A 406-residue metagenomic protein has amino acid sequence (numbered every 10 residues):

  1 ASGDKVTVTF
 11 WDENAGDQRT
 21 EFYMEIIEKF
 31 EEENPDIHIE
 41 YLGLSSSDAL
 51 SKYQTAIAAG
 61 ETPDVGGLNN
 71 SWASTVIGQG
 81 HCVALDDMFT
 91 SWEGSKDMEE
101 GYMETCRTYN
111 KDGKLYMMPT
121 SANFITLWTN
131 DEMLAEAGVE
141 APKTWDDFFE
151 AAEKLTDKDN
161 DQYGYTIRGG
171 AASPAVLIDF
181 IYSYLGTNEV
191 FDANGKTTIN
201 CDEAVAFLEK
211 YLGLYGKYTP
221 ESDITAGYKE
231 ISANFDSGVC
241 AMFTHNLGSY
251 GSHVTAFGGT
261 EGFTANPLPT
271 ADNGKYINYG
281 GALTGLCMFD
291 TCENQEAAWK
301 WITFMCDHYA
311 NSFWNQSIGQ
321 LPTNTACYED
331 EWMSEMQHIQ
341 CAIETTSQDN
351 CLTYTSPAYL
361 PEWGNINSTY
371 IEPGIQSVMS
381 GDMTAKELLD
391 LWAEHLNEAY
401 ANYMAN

Functional and structural regions predicted by a protein language model:
A1-T9, E32, E387-D390, E394-N406: Short, low-complexity disordered leader/linker segments with a strong preference for bacterial N-terminal type II
E28-E33, H38, A59, K114 (+8 more regions): Extracytoplasmic/periplasmic substrate-recognition and gating elements
K29-G101, E132-K143, N234, G238-M242 (+3 more regions): Extracytoplasmic "Venus flytrap"/periplasmic binding protein-like
N70-I125, E140, F149, V176-L177 (+5 more regions): Hinge/lid segment of periplasmic solute-binding proteins
D86-G101, G186-A206, T255-G258, P267-Y279 (+2 more regions): Short, solvent-exposed loop/beta-turn-alpha elements that line the ligand-binding surface or hinge of extracytoplasmic
E100-G101, C106-R107, N266-P267, Q316-T369 (+2 more regions): Long, aromatic- and glycine/proline-rich binding clefts that accommodate carbohydrate-like moieties
R107, K111-T120, I125, F149-T197 (+2 more regions): Extracytoplasmic/periplasmic solute-binding protein
A152-K154, N194-I224, L268: Glycine-centered hinge/linker elements that transmit conformational signals in sensory and ligand-binding systems
